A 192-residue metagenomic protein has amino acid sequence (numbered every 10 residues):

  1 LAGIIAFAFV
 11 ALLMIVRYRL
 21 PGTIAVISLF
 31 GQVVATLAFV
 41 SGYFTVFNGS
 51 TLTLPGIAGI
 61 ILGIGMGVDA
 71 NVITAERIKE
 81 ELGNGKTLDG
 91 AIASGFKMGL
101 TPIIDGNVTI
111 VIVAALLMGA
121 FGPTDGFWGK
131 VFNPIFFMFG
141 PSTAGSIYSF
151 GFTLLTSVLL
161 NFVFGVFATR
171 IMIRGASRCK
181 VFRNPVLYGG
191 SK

Functional and structural regions predicted by a protein language model:
L1-D125, K130-F136, S146-R170, R174: Transmembrane alpha-helical segments that form the functional core of multipass membrane systems
Y43-F44, V186-K192: Cytosolic juxtamembrane regulatory segments of multi-pass membrane proteins
G140-P141: Long, compositionally biased intrinsically disordered regions
